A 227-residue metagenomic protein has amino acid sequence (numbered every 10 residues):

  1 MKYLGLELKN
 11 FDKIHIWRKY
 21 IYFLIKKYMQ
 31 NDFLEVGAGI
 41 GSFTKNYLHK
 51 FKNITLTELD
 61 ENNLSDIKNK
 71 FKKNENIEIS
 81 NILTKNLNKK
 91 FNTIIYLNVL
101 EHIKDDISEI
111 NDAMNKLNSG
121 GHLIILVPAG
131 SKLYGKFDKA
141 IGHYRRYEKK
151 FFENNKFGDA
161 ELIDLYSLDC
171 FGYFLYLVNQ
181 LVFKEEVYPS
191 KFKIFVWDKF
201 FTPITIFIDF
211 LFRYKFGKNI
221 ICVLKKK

Functional and structural regions predicted by a protein language model:
M1-L97, I107-I110, Y214-I220: Conserved N-terminal segment of class I S-adenosyl-L-methionine
Y3-Y20, Y28, S42, K104-A113 (+1 more regions): S-adenosyl-L-methionine-dependent methyltransferase catalytic module, highlighting the catalytic core
S65, L224-K227: Polar low-complexity intrinsically disordered regions
L97-L100, L126: Residues lining the SAM
